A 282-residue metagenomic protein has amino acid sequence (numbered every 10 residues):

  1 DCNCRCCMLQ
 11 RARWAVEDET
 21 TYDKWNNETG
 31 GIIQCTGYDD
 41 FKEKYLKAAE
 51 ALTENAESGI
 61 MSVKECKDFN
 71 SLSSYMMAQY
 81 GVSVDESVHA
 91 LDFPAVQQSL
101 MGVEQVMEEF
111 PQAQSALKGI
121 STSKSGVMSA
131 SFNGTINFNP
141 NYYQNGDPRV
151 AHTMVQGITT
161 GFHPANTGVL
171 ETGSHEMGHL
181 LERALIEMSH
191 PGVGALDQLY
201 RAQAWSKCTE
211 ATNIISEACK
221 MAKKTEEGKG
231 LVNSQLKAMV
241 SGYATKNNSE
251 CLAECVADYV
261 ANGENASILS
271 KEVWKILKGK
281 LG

Functional and structural regions predicted by a protein language model:
D1-V82, K275, G279-G282: Activation/maturation switch segments at domain boundaries
T53-G282: Active-site-flanking segments in enzyme catalytic domains
